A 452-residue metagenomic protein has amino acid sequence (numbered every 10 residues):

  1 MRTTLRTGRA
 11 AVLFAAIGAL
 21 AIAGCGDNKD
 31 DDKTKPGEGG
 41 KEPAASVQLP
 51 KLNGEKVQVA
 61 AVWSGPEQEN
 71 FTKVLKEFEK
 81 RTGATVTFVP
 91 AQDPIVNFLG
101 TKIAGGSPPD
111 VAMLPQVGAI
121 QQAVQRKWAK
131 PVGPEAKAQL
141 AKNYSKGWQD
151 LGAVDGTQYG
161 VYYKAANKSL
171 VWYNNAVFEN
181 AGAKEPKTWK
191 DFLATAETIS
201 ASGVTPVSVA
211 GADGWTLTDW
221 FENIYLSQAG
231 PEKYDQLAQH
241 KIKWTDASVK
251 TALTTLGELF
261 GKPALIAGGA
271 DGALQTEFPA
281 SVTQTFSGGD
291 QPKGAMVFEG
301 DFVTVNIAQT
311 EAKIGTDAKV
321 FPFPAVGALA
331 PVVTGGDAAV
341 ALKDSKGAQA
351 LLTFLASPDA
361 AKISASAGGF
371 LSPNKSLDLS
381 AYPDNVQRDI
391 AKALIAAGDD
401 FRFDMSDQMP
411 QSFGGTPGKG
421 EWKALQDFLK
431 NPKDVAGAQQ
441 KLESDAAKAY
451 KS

Functional and structural regions predicted by a protein language model:
E42-K51, V117-S169, K319: Hinge/lid segment of periplasmic solute-binding proteins
L49-K51, G133-Y144, G211, Q228-A252 (+6 more regions): Short, solvent-exposed loop/beta-turn-alpha elements that line the ligand-binding surface or hinge of extracytoplasmic
K76-Y144, L151, E179-K187, K293-M296 (+3 more regions): Extracytoplasmic "Venus flytrap"/periplasmic binding protein-like
T101-K102, P109-D110, L140-A176, T205-S208 (+2 more regions): A structural signal for short loop-to-beta-strand junctions that line the ligand-binding cleft of periplasmic/secreted
A123-K127, W148-K187, A212-L237, V333-A339 (+1 more regions): Periplasmic solute-binding protein
P231-T310: Extracytoplasmic ligand-binding clamshell segments of periplasmic binding protein
F302-L371: Extracytoplasmic/periplasmic substrate-recognition and gating elements
F370-L371, S376, A391-A446: C-terminal capping/gating helix-and-loop segments adjacent to ligand/active sites or protein-protein/ligand interfaces
